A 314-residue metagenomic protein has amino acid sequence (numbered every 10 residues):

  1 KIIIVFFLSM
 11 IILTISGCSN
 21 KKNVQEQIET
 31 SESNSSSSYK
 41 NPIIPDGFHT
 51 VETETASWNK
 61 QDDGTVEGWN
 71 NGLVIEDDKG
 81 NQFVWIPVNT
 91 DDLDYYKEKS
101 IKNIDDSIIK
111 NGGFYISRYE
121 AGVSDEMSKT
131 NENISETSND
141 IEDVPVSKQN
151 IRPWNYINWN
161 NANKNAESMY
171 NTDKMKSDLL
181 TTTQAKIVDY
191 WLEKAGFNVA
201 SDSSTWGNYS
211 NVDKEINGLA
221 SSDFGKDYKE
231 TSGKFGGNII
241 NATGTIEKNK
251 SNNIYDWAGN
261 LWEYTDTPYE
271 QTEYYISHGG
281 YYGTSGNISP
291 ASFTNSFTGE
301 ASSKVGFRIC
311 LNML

Functional and structural regions predicted by a protein language model:
K1-I4: Bacterial N-terminal signal peptides that target proteins for export
T14-G17: C-terminal motif of bacterial Sec signal peptides marking the signal peptidase cleavage site
S19-K21: Bacterial signal peptide processing site
S37-D94, S177: GGW-centered surface loops in extracellular recognition modules
S38, Y156-Y170, M175-K176, L180 (+2 more regions): Disulfide-stabilized, aromatic/cysteine-rich ligand-recognition loop
D78-N81, E98-D256: Short aromatic-cysteine micro-motif
N89-D92, Y119-V123, D266-Q271, N312-L314: Acidic glycine-/aspartate-rich tracts in secreted/extracellular proteins
A258-P268: Active-site-proximal beta-strands of protease catalytic cores
